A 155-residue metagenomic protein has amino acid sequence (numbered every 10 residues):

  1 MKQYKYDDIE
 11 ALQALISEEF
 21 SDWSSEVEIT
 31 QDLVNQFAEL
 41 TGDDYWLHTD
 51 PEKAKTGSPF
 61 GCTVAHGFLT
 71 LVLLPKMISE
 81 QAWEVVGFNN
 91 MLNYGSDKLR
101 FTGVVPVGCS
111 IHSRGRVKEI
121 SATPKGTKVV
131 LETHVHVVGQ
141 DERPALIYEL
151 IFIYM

Functional and structural regions predicted by a protein language model:
M1-E18, V105-M155: HotDog/MaoC-like acyl-thioester-processing domains
M1-N93: Hot-dog-fold acyl-thioester-processing enzymes
D44, Q81, G103, E132-T133: Hydrophobic alpha-helical segments
G61, T102-G103: Short, surface-exposed secondary-structure edge patches
S96-F101: Short alpha-helix capping/helix-loop boundary micro-motifs
